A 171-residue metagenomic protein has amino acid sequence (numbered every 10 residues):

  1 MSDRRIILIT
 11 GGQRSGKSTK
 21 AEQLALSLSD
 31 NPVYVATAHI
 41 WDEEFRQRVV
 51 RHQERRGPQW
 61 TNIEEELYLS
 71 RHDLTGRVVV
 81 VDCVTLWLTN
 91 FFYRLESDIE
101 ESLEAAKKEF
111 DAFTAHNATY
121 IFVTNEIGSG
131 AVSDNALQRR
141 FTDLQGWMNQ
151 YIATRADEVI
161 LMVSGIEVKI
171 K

Functional and structural regions predicted by a protein language model:
M1-R4: Phosphate-binding P-loop
I6-L74: Conserved P-loop
L8, V78-V80, I121-V123: Structural motif
Q13-R14, H39, T85, I127-G128 (+1 more regions): Short, glycine/serine-rich, charged loops/turns that create anion-binding and catalytic segments at active sites
A21, H52, V80, N125 (+1 more regions): Residue-level signal for inorganic ion chemistry
P32, V79, E158-I160: Short, well-ordered beta-strand core segments
P58-S102: Helix-adjacent hinge/juxtasegments
N90-K171: Replace "adjacent to P-loop NTPase cores in ATP/GTP-dependent enzymes" with "adjacent to NTP-binding cores
